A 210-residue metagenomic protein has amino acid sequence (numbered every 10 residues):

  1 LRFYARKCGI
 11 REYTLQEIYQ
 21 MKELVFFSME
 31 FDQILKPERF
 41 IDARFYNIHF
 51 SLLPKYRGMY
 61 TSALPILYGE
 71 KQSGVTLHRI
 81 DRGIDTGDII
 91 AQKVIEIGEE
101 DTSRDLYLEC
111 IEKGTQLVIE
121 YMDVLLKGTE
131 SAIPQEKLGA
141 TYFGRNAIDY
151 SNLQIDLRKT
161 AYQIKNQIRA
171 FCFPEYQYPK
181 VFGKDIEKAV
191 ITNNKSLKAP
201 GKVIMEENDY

Functional and structural regions predicted by a protein language model:
L1-G9: Short, charged N-terminal beta->alpha structural module
G9-R11, R44: Conserved beta-strand segments of alpha/beta enzyme cores
R11, Q72, D185: Residue-level detector of anion-binding/catalytic polar loops
R11-M21: Short acidic low-complexity segments
K22-F26, N152: Short active-site oxyanion
F27-G144: Donor/substrate-binding cores of folate-linked one-carbon enzymes
L138-Y210: Internal anion-binding site segments
